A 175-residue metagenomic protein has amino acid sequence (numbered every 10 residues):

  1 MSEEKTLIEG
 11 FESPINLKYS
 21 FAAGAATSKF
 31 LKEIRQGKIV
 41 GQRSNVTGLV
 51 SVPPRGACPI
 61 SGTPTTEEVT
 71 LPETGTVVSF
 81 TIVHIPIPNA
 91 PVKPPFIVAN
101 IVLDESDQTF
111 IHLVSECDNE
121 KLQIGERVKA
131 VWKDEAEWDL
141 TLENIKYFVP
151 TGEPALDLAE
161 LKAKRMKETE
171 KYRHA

Functional and structural regions predicted by a protein language model:
M1-I39, I145-E153: A broadly conserved sequence feature marking short terminus-proximal activation segments in nucleic acid-centric
K38-G41, G48, R55: Residues immediately within or flanking Cys/His clusters that coordinate Zn2+ in small zinc-binding modules
N45-G48, S61-G62: Short Cys/His-rich metal-coordination motifs, predominantly Zn2+-binding knuckles/fingers
G75-V77, V114: Conserved hydrophobic positions within beta-strands
F80-P86, E135: Short, conserved beta-turn/loop elements at beta-strand boundaries and strand-helix junctions
E116-A130: Short nucleic-acid-contacting surface segments enriched for D/E, G, S/T with interspersed K/R
V131-A163: OB-fold/S1-family single-stranded nucleic acid-binding modules
L161-A175: Glycine- and charge-enriched low-complexity intrinsically disordered segments
